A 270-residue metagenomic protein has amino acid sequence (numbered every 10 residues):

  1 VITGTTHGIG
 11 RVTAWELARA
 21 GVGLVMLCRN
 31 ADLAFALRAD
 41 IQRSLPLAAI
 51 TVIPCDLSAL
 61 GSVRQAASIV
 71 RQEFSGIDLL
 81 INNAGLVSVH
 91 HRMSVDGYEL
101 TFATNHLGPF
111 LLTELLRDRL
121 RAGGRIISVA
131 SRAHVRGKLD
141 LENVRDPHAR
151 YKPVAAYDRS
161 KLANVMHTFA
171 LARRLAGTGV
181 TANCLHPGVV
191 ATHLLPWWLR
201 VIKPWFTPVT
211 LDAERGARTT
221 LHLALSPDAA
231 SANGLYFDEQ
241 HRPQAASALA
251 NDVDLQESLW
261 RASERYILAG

Functional and structural regions predicted by a protein language model:
V1-C28: Canonical Rossmann dinucleotide-binding motif of NAD(H)/NADP(H)-dependent dehydrogenases/reductases, specifically
V1-I2, L80-I81, I126: Conserved hydrophobic beta-strands of the Rossmann-like cofactor-binding core in SDR/related NAD(P)H-dependent
A31, V52-S68: The beta1-alpha1 cofactor-binding region of Rossmann-like NAD(H)/NADP(H)-dependent oxidoreductases
L45-A49, I69-N82, S88-M93: A glycine-rich helix->loop->beta "capping" turn within Rossmann-like NAD(P)(H)-dependent oxidoreductase domains
G85-E99, R121, R125-G179, H186-K203: Catalytic loop of short-chain dehydrogenase/reductase
T113-E114, F169: A short, exposed helix-loop element centered on a Lys and neighboring polar residues
S160, C184, P204-E257, R261: C-terminal helical subdomain
